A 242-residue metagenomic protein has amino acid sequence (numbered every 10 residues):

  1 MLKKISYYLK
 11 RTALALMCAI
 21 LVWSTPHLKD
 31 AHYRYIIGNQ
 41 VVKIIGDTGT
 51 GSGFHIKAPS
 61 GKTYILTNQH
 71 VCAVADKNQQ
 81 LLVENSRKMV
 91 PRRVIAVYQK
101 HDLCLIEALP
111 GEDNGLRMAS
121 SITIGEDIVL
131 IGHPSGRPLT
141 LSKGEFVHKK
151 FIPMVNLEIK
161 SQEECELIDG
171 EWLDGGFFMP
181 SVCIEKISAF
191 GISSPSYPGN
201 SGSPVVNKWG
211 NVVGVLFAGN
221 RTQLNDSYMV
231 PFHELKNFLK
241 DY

Functional and structural regions predicted by a protein language model:
K10, L14-V22: Hydrophobic helical h-region of N-terminal Sec-dependent signal peptides in bacterial secretory/periplasmic proteins
K29-D30, Q40-I65, M89-P91, G202 (+1 more regions): A conserved glycine-rich beta-strand in the N-terminal activation segment of trypsin-fold
I37-T48, C104-G115, T140-Y242: Active-site region of chymotrypsin-like
V42-I44, K77-R87, E126-H133: Short conserved beta-strand and strand-loop elements enriched in small hydrophobics with frequent Asp/Gly
N68-H70, H133, A218: Short, surface-exposed secondary-structure boundary micro-motifs
A119-P153: Short glycine/Trp-rich loop-beta-loop segment that forms part of the substrate-binding cleft
